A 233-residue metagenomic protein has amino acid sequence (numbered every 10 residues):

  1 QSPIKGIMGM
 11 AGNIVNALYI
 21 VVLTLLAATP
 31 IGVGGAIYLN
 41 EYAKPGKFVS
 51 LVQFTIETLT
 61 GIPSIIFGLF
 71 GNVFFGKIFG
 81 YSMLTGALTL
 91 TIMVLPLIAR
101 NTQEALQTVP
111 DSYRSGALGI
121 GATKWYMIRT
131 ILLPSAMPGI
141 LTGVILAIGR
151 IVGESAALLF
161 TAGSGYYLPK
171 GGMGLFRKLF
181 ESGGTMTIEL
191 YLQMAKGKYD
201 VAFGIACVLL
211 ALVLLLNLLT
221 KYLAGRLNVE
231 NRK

Functional and structural regions predicted by a protein language model:
Q1-T24, L192-Y199: Periplasmic/extracellular loop-to-transmembrane helix junction in inner-membrane transport proteins
S2, L158-L210: Interhelical loop and adjacent transmembrane-helix boundary motif in polytopic membrane transport permeases
N13, A17, F54-E57, G61 (+2 more regions): Residue-level signal for discrete positions within transmembrane alpha-helices of multi-pass small-molecule
V15, Y19-A27, I31, G35 (+4 more regions): Hydrophobic alpha-helical transmembrane segments of multipass integral membrane proteins, especially permease/channel
T24-I56, T220-V229: Transmembrane-helix boundary motif in ABC transporter permease subunits
K44-Q53, V109-T142: Amphipathic cytosolic juxtamembrane alpha-helices at the membrane-cytosol interface of multi-pass membrane transporters
E57-V94: Generic hydrophobic transmembrane alpha-helix motif, especially the helices
T102, K124-A162: Transmembrane alpha-helices
